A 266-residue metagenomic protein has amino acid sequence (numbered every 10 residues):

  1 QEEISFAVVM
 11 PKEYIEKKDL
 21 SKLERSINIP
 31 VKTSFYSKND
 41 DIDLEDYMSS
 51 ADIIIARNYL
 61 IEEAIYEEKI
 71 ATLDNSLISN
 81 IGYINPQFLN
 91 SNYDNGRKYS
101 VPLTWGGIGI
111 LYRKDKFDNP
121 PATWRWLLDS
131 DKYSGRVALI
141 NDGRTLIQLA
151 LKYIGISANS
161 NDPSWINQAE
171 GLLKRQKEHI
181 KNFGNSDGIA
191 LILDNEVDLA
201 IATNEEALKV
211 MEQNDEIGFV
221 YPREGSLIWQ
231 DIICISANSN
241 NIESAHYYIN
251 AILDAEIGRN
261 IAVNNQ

Functional and structural regions predicted by a protein language model:
Q1-E67: Early extracytoplasmic/lumenal segment of secretory-pathway proteins
S5, I15, R57-H179, G184-L193: Extracytoplasmic ligand-binding site segments that recognize negatively charged/polar headgroups
D19, L23, T123, W165-Q168 (+2 more regions): Short amphipathic alpha-helical coupling segments at ligand-binding clamshell hinges and other catalytic/signaling
D52-A56, K181-N182, D198-T203, G218-F219: Paired acidic/hydrophobic, glycine-rich loop segments that form the ligand-binding mouth/hinge of periplasmic-binding
L60-I65, L193-D194, L199-E216: A ligand-binding cleft/hinge motif common to bilobed small-molecule-binding domains
A71-G82, S100, D215-L227, S236-S239: Short beta-strand->loop
G109-K116, K152-I156, W229-S244, A251 (+1 more regions): A bilobed periplasmic-binding-protein/Venus flytrap-type ligand-binding module shared by bacterial periplasmic
K132-R144, A251-Q266: Periplasmic-binding protein-like
